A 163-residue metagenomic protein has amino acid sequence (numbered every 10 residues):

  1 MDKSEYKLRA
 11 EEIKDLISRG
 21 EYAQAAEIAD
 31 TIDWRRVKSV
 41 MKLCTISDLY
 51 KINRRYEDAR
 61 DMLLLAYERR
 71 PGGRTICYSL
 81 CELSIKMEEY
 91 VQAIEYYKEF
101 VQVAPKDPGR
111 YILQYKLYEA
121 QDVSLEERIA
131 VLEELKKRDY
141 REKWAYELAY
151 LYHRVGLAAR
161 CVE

Functional and structural regions predicted by a protein language model:
E5-R35, T45, K51-I52: Alpha-helical segment of the N-proximal tetratricopeptide repeat
K7, M41, T75, P108-I112 (+1 more regions): Start-of-helix register in tetratricopeptide repeats
S18-R19, I52, K86-M87, A120-Q121 (+1 more regions): Register position in tetratricopeptide repeats
T31-W34, L64-E68, E99-Q102, E133-K137: Conserved structural position within tetratricopeptide repeats
V37, P71, P105, D139-Y140: Short coil turns that delineate tetratricopeptide repeat
T45, S79, L113-K116, E147: Canonical tetratricopeptide repeat
